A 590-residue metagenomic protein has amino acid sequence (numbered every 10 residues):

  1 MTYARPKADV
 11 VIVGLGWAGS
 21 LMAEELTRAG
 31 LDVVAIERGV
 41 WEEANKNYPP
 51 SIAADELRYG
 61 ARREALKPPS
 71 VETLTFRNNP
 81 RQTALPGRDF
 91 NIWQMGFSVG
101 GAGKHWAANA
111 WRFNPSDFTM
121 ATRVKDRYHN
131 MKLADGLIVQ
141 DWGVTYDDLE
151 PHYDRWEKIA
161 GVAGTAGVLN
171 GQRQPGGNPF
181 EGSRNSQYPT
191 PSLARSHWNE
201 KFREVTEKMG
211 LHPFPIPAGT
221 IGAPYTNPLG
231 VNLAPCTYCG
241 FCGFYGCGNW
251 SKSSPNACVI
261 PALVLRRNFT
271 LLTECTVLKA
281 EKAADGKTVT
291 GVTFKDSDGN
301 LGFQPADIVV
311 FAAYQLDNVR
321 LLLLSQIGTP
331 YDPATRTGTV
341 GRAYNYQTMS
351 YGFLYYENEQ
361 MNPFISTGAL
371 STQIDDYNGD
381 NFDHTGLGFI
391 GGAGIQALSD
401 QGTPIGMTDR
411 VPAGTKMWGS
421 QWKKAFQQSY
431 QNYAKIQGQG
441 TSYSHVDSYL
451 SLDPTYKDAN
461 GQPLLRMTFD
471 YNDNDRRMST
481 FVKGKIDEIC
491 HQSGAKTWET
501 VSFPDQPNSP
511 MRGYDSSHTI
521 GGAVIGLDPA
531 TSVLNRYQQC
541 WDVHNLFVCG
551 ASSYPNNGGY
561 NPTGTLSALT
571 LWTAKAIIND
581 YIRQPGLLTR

Functional and structural regions predicted by a protein language model:
M1-K7: A short, basic/flexible loop-to-alpha-helix module at the beginning of a structural domain
A8-A35: N-terminal Rossmann-like FAD-binding beta1-loop-alpha1 element of flavoenzymes
I12, G16-W17, L193, H197 (+2 more regions): Residue-level detector of alpha-helix initiation sites
E25-R28, D32, G39-E56, R266 (+7 more regions): Glycine-rich loop(s) and the adjacent beta-strand/alpha-helix scaffold that form part
V40-A65, F97-S98, A102-A107: Conserved N-terminal glycine-rich FAD pyrophosphate-binding loop of Rossmann-like flavoproteins
Y59-R63, K67-T75, P86-I92, N109 (+2 more regions): Conserved redox-cofactor binding core of oxidoreductases
N78-W106, A110-D126, L133, W142-Y146 (+5 more regions): FAD cofactor-binding and catalytic pocket of flavoenzymes
I216-G219, Y238-C239, L278-E281, Q431-S442 (+3 more regions): A glycine-rich dinucleotide-binding beta-alpha-beta segment and adjacent secondary-structure elements that constitute
